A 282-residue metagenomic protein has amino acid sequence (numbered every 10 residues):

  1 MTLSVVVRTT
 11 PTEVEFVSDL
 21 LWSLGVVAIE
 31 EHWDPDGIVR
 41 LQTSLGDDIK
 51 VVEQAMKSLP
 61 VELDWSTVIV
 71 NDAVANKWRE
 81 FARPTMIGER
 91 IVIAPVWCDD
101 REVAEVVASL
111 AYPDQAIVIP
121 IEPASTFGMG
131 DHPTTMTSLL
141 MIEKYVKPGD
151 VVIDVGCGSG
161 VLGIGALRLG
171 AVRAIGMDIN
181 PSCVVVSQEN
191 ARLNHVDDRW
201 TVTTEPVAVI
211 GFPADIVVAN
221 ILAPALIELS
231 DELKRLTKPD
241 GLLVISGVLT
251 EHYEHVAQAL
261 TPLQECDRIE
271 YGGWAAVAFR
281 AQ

Functional and structural regions predicted by a protein language model:
T2-A108: N-terminal auxiliary segments of SAM/dcSAM-dependent transferases
A28, R173-A174, L243: A short hydrophobic/small-residue beta-strand
P60-L63, E89, D114-Q115, V172 (+1 more regions): A short helix-to-beta-strand connector/capping loop
A75-P148: SAM-dependent Rossmann-like transferase core, predominantly class I methyltransferases with a strong bias toward
E89, D150, D240-L242: Surface-exposed loop/turn positions
S125, M129-P206, I210: Conserved SAM/SAH cofactor-binding pocket of Class I
Y145, I179-Q282: S-adenosylmethionine
